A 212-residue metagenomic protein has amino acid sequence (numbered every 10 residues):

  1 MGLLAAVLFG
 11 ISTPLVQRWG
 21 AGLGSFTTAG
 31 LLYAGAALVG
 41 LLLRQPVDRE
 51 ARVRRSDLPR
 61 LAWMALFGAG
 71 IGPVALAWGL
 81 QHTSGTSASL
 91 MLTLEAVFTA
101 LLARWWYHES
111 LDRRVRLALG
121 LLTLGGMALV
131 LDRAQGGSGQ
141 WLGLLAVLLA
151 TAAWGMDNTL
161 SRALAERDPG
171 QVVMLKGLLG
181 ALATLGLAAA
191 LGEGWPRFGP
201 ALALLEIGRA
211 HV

Functional and structural regions predicted by a protein language model:
M1-G30, A36, G136-A163, L182 (+1 more regions): Glycine-/small-residue-enriched transmembrane alpha-helix faces in small-molecule transporters and effluxers
G2-L3, S56-A65, L111-T123, G143-L144 (+1 more regions): Cytoplasmic-side transmembrane-helix entry/capping segments in multi-pass membrane proteins
V7-T13, L41, Q45-A88, L92 (+3 more regions): Specific transmembrane alpha-helical segments of multi-pass solute transporters/efflux pumps, especially DMT/EamA
W19, T28, L32, G79 (+5 more regions): Hydrophobic/aromatic residues within transmembrane alpha-helices of multi-pass small-molecule transporters
G22-I71, F98, A153-D157, V173-G192 (+1 more regions): Transmembrane alpha-helices of multi-pass small-molecule transport proteins
V39-D48, E95-L117: C-terminal transmembrane-helix exit sites in multi-pass transporters
G40, A62, L102, R114-R133 (+3 more regions): Hydrophobic transmembrane alpha-helices of multi-pass small-molecule transport proteins
R55-S56, S89-L92, W105-L129, G137-L144 (+1 more regions): Loop-to-transmembrane alpha-helix entry segments
